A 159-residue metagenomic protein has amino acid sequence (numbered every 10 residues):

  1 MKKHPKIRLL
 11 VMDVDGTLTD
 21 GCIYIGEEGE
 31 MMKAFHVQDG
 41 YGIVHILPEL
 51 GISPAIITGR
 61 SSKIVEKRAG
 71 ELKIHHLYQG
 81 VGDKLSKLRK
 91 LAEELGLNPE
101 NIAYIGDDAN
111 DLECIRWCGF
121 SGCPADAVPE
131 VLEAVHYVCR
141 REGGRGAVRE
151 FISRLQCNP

Functional and structural regions predicted by a protein language model:
M1-D83: Alpha-helical substrate-recognition element adjacent to the catalytic core
G29-K33, E71, H76, L85-P159: Mg2+-dependent phosphoryl-transfer enzymes with acidic/Ser/Thr/Gly-rich catalytic loops
